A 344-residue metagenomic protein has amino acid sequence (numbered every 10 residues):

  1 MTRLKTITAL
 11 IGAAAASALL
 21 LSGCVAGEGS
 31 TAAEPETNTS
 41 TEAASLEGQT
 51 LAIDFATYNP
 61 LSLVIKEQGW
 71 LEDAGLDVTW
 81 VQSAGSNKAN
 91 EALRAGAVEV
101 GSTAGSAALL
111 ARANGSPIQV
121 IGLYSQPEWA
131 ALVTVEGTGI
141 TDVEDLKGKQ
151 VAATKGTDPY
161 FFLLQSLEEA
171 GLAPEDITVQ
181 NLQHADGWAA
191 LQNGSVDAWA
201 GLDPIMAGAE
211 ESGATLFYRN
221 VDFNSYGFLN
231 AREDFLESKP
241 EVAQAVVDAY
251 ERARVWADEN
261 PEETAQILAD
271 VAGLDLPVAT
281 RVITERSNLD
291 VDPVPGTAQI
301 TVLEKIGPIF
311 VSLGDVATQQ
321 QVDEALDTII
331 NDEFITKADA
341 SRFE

Functional and structural regions predicted by a protein language model:
M1-I11: Bacterial N-terminal signal peptides that target proteins for export
A18-G23: C-terminal motif of bacterial Sec signal peptides marking the signal peptidase cleavage site
V25-E28: Bacterial signal peptide processing site
T31-A173, Q180-N181, D197-A200, L216 (+1 more regions): Short, glycine-/small- and polar/acidic-enriched structural segments that line small-molecule recognition paths
N59-S62, Q68, N90, G105-A108 (+11 more regions): Extracytoplasmic/secreted envelope proteins and their assembly/folding machinery, especially bacterial periplasmic
S106, V179-Q180, A185-G273: Pocket-lining segment of extracytoplasmic ligand-binding domains
K239-A317: Secondary-structure end/capping motifs
V311-E344: Conserved C-terminal helix/tail region of periplasmic/extracytoplasmic solute-binding proteins
